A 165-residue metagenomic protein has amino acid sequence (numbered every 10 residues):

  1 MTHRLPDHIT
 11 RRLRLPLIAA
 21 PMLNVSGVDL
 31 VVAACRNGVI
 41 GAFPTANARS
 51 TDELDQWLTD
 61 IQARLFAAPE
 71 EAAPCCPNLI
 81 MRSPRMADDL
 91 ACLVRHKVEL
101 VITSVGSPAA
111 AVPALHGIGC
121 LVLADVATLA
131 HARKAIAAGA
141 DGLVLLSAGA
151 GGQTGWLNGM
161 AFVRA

Functional and structural regions predicted by a protein language model:
M1-A165: Active-site entrance/lid segments in N-terminal catalytic domains of soluble metabolic enzymes
